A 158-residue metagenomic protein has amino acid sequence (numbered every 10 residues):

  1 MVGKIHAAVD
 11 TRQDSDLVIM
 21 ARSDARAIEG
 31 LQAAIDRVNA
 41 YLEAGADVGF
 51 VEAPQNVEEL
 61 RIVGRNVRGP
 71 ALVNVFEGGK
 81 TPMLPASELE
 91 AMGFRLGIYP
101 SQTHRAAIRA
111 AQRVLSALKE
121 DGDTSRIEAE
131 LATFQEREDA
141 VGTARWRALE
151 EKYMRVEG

Functional and structural regions predicted by a protein language model:
M1-Y99, R105-A117, Y153-G158: Alpha/beta enzyme core
I108-G158: Extended, intrinsically disordered, low-complexity segments
